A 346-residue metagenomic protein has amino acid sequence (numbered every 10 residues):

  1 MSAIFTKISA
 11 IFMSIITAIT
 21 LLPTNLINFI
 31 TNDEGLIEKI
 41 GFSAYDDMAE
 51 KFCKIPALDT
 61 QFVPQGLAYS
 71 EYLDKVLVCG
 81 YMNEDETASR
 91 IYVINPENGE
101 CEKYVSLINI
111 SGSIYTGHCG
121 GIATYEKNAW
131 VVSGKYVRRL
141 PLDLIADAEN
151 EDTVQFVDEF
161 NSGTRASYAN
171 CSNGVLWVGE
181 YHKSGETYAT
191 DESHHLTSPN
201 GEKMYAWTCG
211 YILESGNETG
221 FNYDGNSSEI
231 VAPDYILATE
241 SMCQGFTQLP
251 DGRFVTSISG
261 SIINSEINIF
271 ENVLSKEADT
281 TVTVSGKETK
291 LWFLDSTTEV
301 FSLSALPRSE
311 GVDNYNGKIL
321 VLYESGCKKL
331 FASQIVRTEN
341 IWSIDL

Functional and structural regions predicted by a protein language model:
G35-Q61, S228-A232, F293-T298: A short helix->beta-strand "capping" segment at the edge of beta-propeller domains
F52-T87: Beta-strand-rich domains and repeat architectures in extracellular enzymes and scaffolds, especially beta-propellers
I55-T60, V105-I114, V157-S162, D234-T239 (+1 more regions): Surface loop/turn motifs at the tips and blade-to-blade linkers of beta-strand repeat domains
Q61-A68, S113-G121, F160-C171, E240-G245 (+1 more regions): Repeated scaffold domains used in trafficking and secretory/extracellular systems, primarily beta-propellers
M82-D85, Y136-R138, K183-T187, G260-N264 (+1 more regions): Short glycine/acidic-enriched loop and turn motifs that connect beta-strands
A88-G99, D143-D147, D191-N217, S265-S285 (+1 more regions): Beta-propeller blade signature
R90-Y92, G99-E126: Blade-loop segments of beta-propeller domains
I236-S296, S302: Loop/turn-rich, solvent-exposed surfaces of beta-rich toroidal or solenoidal domains
